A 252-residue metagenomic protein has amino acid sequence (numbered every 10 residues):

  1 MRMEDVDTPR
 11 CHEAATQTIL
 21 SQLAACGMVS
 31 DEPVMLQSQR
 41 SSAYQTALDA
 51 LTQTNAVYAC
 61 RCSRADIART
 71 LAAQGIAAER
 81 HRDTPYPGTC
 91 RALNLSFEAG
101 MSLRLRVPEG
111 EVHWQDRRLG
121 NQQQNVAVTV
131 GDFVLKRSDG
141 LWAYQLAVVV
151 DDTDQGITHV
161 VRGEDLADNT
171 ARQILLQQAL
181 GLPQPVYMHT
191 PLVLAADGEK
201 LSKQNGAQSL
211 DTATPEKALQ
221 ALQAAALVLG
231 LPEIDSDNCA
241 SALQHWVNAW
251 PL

Functional and structural regions predicted by a protein language model:
M1-I76, E164-L182, S236-D237, S241: N-terminal Rossmann-like or analogous alpha/beta NTP/dinucleotide-binding catalytic cores that position adenine
I19, L48-N55, A78-H81, L201-L210 (+1 more regions): Short, charged low-complexity intrinsically disordered segments located at boundaries of structured domains
E32-P33, A56-C62, R80-C90, A127 (+1 more regions): Short, exposed beta-strand "edge-strand" segments with a Pro/Gly-rich flavor and a Y/T-containing core
R40-Q45, L146, V150, T190-P191 (+2 more regions): Noncatalytic linker/hinge segments flanking ATPase motor cores
A65-A213: Active-site cores that bind ATP or allylic diphosphates and position pyrophosphate for catalysis
N94, P108-G110, E199-L252: Non-catalytic terminal extensions that flank enzyme cores
